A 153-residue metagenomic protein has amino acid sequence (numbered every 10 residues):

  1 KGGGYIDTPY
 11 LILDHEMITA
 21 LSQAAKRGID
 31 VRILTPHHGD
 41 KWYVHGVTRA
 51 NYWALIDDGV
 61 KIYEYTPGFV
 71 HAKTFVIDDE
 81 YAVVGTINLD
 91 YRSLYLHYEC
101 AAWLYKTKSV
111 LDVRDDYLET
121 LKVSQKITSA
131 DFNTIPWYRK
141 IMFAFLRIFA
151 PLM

Functional and structural regions predicted by a protein language model:
G3-Y5, Y10-M153: PLD/PLD-like phosphodiesterase catalytic module centered on the HKD motif
